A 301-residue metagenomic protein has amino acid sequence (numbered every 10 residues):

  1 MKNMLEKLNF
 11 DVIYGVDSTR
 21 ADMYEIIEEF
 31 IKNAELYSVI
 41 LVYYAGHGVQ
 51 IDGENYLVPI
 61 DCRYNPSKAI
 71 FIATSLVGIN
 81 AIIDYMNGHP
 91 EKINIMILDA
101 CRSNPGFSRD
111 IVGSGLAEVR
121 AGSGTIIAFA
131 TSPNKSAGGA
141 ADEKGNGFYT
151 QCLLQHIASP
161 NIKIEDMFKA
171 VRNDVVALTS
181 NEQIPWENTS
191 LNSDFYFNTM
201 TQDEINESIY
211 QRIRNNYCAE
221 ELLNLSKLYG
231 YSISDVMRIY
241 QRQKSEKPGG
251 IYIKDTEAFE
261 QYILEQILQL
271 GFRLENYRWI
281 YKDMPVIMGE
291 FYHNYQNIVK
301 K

Functional and structural regions predicted by a protein language model:
M1-G249: Cysteine endopeptidase catalytic domains of the caspase/legumain-like
C218, G230-S232, D255, G271 (+2 more regions): Intrinsically disordered, low-complexity coil/linker segments enriched for acidic/polar and small residues
I253, L264, L268-G271: Acidic, low-complexity, intrinsically disordered interaction modules
I253-F259: Short, charged early-sequence alpha-helical segments and their helix-coil boundaries
W279-Y281: Short linear proline/tyrosine/threonine-rich motifs used for host-factor recruitment and membrane trafficking/assembly
Y295-K300: Short, low-complexity, Pro/Ser/Thr/Gly-rich segments in the mature regions of secreted, periplasmic
